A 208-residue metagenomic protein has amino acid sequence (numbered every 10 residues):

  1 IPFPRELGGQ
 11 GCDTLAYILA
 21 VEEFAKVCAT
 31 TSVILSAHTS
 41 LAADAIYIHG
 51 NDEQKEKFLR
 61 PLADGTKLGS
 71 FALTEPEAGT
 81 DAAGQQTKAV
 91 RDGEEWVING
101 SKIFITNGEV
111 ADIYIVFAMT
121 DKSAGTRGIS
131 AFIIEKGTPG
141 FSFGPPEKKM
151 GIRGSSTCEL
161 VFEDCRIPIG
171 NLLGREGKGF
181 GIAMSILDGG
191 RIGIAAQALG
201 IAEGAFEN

Functional and structural regions predicted by a protein language model:
I1-T66, T106-I113, G125: Internal helix-loop-helix
A20, N51, F132, F162 (+1 more regions): Residue-level signal for inorganic ion chemistry
V21-A25, A118, I134-P139, E163-R166: Short Ser/Thr-interspersed hydrophobic loop/turn segments at strand-loop and sheet-helix junctions that line or gate
K26, F141-N208: Glycine-rich beta->alpha junctions and the first turn(s) of the following alpha-helix
L62, E77-T80, F104-N107, D121-S123 (+1 more regions): Short Gly/Pro-enriched turn/cap motifs at secondary-structure boundaries
G65-L73: A short, Trp-centered hydrophobic/proline-enriched beta-strand micro-motif
T87-V90: A structural signal for short hydrophobic beta-strand segments in well-ordered beta-sheet cores
E95, N99-F143: A short core secondary-structure module
